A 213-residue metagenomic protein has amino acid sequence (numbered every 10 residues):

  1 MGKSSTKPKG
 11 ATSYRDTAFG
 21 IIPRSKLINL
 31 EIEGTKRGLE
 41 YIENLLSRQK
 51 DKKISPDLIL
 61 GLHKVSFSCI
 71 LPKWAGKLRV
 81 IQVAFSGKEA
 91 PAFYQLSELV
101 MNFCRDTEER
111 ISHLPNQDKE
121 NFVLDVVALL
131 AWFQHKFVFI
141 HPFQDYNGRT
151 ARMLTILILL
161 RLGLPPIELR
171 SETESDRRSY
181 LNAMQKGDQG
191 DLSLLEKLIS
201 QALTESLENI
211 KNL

Functional and structural regions predicted by a protein language model:
M1-D145, R149-L213: FIC/Doc superfamily catalytic core
